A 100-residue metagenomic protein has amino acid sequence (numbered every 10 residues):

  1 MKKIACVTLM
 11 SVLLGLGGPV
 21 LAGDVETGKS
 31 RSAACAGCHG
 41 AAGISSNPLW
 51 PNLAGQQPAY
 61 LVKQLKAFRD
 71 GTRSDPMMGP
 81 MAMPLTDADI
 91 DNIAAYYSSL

Functional and structural regions predicted by a protein language model:
M1-T8: Bacterial N-terminal signal peptides that target proteins for export
L13-S32, S46-L49, A67: Electrostatic cytochrome c docking/interface patches
V25-A36, S45, A54-K63: Sequence context surrounding c-type heme c attachment/ligation sites in exported
C35-A41, I93: The canonical Cys-X-X-Cys-His
G40, G55-Q56, T86: Alpha-helical hinge/cap motifs
S46-N52, K66-L100: Axial heme c-ligation environment in periplasmic c-type cytochrome domains
